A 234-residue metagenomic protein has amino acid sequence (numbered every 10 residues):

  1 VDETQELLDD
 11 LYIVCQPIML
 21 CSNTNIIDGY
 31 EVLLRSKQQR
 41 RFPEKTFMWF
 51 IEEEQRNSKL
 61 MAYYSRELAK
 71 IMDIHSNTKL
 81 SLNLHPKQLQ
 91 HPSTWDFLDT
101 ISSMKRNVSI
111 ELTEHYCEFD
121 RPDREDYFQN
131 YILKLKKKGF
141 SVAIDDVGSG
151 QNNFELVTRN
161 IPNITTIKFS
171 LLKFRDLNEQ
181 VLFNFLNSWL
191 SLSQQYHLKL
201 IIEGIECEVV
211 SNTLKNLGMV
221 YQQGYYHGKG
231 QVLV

Functional and structural regions predicted by a protein language model:
V1-M104: Bacterial c-di-GMP phosphodiesterase EAL domain
V1-P17, C21-S22, I26, R35-R40 (+3 more regions): EAL-family c-di-GMP phosphodiesterase catalytic domain
K37-Y63, P86-P92, S102-G139, Q151 (+3 more regions): EAL-type cyclic di-GMP phosphodiesterase domain
E67-L68, L135, K229: Generic alpha-helical secondary structure signal
I71-H75, W95-V108, N130-L133, V157-N163 (+1 more regions): Acidic (Asp/Glu)-rich catalytic clusters
S76-L80, S103-V108, K138-S141, N163-T165 (+2 more regions): Short, well-ordered coil/turn segments that N-cap beta-strands
L82, I110, D146: Conserved hydrophobic/aromatic pocket- or pore-lining residues that grip, position, or stack substrates in active sites
